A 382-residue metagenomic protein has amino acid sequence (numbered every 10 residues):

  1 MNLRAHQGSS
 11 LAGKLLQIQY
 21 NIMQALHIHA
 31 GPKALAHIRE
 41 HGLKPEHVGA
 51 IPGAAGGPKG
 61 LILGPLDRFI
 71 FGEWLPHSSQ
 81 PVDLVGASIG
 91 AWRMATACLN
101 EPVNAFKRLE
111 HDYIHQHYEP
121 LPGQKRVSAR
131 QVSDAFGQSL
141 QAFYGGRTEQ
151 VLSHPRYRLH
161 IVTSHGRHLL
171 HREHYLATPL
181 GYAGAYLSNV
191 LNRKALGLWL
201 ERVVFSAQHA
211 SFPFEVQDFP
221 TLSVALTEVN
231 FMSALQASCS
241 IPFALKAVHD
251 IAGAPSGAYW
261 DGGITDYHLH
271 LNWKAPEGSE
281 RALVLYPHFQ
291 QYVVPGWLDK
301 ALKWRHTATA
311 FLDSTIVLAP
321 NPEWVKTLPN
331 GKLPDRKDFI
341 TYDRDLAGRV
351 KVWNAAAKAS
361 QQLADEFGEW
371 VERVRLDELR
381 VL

Functional and structural regions predicted by a protein language model:
H6-K14: N-terminal amphipathic/hydrophobic targeting modules at extreme N-termini, encompassing cleavable Sec/SRP-type signal
L15-D83, T96-L382: Patatin-like phospholipase
G86, G90: Gly/Ala-rich beta-loop-alpha elbow adjacent to hydrolase catalytic centers
